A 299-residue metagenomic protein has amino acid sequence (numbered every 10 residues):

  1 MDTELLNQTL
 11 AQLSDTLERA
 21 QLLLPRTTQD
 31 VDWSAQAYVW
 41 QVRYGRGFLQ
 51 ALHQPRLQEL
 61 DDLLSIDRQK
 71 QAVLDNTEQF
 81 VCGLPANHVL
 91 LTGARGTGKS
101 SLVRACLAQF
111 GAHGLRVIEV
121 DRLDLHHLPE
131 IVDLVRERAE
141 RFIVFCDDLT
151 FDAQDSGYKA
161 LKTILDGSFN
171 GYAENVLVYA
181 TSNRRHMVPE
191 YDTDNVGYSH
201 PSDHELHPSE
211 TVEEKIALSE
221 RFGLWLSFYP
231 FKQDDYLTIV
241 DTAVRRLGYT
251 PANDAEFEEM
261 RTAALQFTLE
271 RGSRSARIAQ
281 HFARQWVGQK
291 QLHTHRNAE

Functional and structural regions predicted by a protein language model:
T3-E18, L22-P25, Q29, Y229-E299: C-terminal alpha-helical "lid" subdomain
E4-L5, F48-A72: Dynamic helix-loop-helix/coil hinge segments at AAA+ ATPase domain boundaries and subdomain interfaces
L52-Q54, E78-A86: Phosphate-binding P-loop
R68-C82: Pre-Walker A adenine-sensing motif
G83-A105: Walker A/P-loop nucleotide-binding motif
Q109-F142, L149-Q154: AAA+/P-loop NTPase substrate/partner-engagement loops
I118, Y191-D192, S199-I216, G223-L237: Conserved AAA+ ATPase "SRH/arginine-finger" region at the nucleotide-binding site
A153-H204: Conserved catalytic/switch belt of AAA+ P-loop NTPases
